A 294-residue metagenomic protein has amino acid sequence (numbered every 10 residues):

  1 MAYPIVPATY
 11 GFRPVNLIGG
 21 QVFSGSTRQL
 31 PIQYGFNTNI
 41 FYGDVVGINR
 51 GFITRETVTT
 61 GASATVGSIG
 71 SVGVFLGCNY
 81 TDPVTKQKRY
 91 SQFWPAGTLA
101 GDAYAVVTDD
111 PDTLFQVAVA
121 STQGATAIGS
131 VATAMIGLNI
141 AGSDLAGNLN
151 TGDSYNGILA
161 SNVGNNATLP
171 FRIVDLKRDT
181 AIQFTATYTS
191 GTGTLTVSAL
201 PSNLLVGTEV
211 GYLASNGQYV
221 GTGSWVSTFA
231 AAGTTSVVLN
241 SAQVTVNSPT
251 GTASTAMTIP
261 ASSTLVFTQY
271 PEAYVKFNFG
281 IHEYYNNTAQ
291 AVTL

Functional and structural regions predicted by a protein language model:
A2-Y3, P7, G19-V131, L138-A141 (+1 more regions): A sequence-level detector for low-complexity, Ser/Thr- and acidic-rich stretches
G11-P14, G20: Extreme N-terminal export signal peptides that direct proteins to the secretory pathway
F41-S71, L138-L169, Q183, P201-S236: Ser/Thr/Gly-rich low-complexity blocks that favor extended beta-strand/coil architectures
L76, V174, V226-S227: Conserved positions in beta-strands of structured domains
Y80-T113, I182-Y274, G280-L294: Small/polar beta-strand repeat architecture
A100-P170, S263-L294: Long, low-complexity intrinsically disordered regions
R172-R178: Glycine-rich, mobile lid/loop segments that gate access to catalytic sites or pores
